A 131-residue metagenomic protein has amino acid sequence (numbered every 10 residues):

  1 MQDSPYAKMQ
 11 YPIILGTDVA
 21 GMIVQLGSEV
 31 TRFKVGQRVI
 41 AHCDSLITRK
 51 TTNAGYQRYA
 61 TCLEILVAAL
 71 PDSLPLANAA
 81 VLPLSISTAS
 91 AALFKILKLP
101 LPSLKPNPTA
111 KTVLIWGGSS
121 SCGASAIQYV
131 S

Functional and structural regions predicted by a protein language model:
Q2-L46, A54, L66: Glycine-rich beta-strand-centered segment in the early N-terminal region that forms part of a ligand/cofactor-binding
D18, Q57, A110: Short coil/loop residues immediately preceding or within conserved phosphate-binding loops of NTP-utilizing enzyme
G21-I23, V39-A41, A60, A89 (+2 more regions): Structural signal for hydrophobic/aromatic residues that build the beta-strand cores of folded beta-sheet domains
T51-Y56, T61: Ligand-binding loop in jelly-roll beta-barrel domains
T61-A69: Structured surface patches comprising rigid loops and adjacent beta-strands/short helices at the edges of well-ordered
A68-L76: Class I SAM-dependent transferase core
A77-V81: C-terminal boundary of histidine-terminating zinc-finger modules
P83-S131: Mid-domain Rossmann-like dinucleotide-binding core that forms the NAD(H)/NADP(H) cofactor-binding site
